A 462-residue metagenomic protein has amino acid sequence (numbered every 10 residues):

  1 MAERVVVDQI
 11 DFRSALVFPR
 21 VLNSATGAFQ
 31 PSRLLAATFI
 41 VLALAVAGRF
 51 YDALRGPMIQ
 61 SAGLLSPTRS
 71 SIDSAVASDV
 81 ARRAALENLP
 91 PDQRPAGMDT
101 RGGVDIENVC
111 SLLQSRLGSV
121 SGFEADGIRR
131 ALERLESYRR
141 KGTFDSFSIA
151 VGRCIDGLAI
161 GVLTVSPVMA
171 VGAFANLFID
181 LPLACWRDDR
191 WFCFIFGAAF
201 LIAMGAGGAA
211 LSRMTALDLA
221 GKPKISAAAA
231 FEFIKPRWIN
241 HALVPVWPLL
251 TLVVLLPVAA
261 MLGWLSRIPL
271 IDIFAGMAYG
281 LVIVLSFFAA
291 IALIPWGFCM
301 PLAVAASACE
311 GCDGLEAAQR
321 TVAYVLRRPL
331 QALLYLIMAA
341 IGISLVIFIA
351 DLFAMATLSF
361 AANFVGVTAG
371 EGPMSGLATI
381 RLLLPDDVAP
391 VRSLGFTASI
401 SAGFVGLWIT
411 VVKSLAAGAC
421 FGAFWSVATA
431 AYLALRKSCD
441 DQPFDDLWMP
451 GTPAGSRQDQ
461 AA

Functional and structural regions predicted by a protein language model:
A2-R4, D8-F18, L22, G27 (+8 more regions): Nonpolar helix-loop interface/hinge motif
A2-V5, M58, W186-P223, L262-S266 (+3 more regions): Selective recognition of hydrophobic, aromatic-rich stretches within alpha-helical transmembrane segments of polytopic
F12, V17-R20, T26, A77 (+6 more regions): Structured, mid-chain assembly/scaffold modules that mediate subunit interfaces within large macromolecular complexes
V41-R49, A53-S61, I155-F194, A198-M214 (+2 more regions): Extracytoplasmic/secretory soluble proteins
F50-M169, N363-S399: Low-complexity, proline/glycine-enriched hydrophobic segments characteristic of transmembrane helices
F231, D445-L447, S456: P/S/T/G-enriched low-complexity
D440, D445-P450: Conserved C-terminal helix/tail region of periplasmic/extracytoplasmic solute-binding proteins
P453-A462: Long, low-complexity, intrinsically disordered cytosolic termini of multi-pass membrane proteins
